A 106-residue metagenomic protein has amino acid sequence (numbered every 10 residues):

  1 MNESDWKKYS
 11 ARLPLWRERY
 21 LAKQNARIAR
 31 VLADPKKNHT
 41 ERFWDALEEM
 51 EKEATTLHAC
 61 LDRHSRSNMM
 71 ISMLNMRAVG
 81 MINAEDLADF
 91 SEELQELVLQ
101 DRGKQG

Functional and structural regions predicted by a protein language model:
M1-G106: Acidic, Ser/Pro/Thr-rich low-complexity regulatory regions and the short amphipathic helical interaction modules they
